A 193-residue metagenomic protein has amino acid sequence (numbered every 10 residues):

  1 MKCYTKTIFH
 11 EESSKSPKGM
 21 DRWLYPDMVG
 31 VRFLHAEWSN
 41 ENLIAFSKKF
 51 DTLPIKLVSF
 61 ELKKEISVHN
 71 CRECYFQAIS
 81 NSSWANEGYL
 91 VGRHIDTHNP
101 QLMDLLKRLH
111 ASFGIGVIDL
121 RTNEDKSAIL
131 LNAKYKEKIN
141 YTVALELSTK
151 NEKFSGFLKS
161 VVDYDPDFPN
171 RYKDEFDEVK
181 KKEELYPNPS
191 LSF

Functional and structural regions predicted by a protein language model:
M1-S39, F193: Acidic-basic catalytic patches of nuclease active cores, encompassing PD-(D/E)XK and other metal-cofactor nuclease
W23-Y25, L53-L57, W84-A85: Short connector loops at helix/strand junctions that flank enzyme active sites, especially segments positioning acidic
M28-N40, P54-S67: Conserved catalytic cores of phosphodiester-cleaving nucleases, focusing on short active-site segments
N42-S47: Intrinsically disordered, low-complexity Ser/Thr- and acidic-rich flexible linkers and loops, especially at boundaries
I66-C71, W84-E124: Nucleic-acid nuclease catalytic cores
E73-F76: Charged helix-capping and loop-helix junction motifs
N81: Ligand-binding face of N-terminal immunoglobulin V-set domains in extracellular IgSF glycoproteins
L105-F193: Non-catalytic C-terminal interaction segments of nucleic acid-processing enzymes
